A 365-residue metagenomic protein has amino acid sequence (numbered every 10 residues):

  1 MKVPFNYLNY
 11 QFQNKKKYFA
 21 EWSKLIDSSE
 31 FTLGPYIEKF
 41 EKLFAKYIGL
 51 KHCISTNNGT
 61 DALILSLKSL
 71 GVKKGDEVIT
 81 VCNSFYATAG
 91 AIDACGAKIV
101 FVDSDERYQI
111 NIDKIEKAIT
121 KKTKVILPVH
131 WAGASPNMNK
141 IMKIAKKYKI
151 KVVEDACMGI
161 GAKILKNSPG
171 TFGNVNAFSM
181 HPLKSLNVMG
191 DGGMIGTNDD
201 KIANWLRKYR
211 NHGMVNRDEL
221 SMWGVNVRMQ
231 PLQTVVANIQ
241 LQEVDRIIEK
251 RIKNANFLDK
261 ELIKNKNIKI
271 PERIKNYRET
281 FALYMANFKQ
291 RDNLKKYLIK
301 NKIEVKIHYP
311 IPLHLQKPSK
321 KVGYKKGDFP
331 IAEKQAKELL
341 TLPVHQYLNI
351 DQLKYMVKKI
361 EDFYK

Functional and structural regions predicted by a protein language model:
M1-E30, P35, P343: N-terminal "arm"/small-domain region of PLP-dependent enzymes with the aminotransferase-like
L8-N9, A20, Y36-L43, Y47-C53 (+5 more regions): PLP-dependent aminotransferase class I/II
E30-E77, A91-C95, F101, N167: Phosphate-binding glycine-rich loop
I54, I79, V100, V152-V153 (+3 more regions): Structural detector of well-ordered beta-strand residues that form the stable sheet scaffold of enzyme domains
I64, K68, G90, K117 (+5 more regions): Short, well-ordered alpha-helices that flank and scaffold nucleotide-derived cofactor binding pockets
K68-A156, K163: PLP-dependent aminotransferase-like
E154-M189, N216-S221: Conserved active-site segment immediately N-terminal to the catalytic lysine that forms the internal aldimine
F178-S179, G193-N198, N238: Short beta-strand-to-turn element immediately C-terminal to the catalytic PLP-Schiff-base lysine in fold type I
